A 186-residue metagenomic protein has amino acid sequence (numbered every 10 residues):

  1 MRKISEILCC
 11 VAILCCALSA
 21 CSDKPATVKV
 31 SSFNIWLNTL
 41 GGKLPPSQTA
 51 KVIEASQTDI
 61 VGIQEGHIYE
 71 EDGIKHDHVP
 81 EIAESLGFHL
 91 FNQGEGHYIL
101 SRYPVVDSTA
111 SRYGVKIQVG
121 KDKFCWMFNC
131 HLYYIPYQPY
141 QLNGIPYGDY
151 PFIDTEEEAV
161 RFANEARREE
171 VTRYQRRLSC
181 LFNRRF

Functional and structural regions predicted by a protein language model:
R2-C9, L18-E84: N-terminal, active-site-proximal structural segment of metallo-dependent hydrolase catalytic domains
S22-A50, H97-F186: Active-site regions of metal-assisted phosphoester/phosphodiester hydrolases, unifying DNase/endonuclease modules
Q57, G87, R102-P104: Residue-level detector of structured alpha->beta connecting loops
V61-Q64, N92-E95, L181-R185: Active-site neighborhood of phospho(di)ester-bond hydrolases with catalytic His/Asp-centered motifs
H67, H76-H78, H89, H97 (+1 more regions): Histidine (H) residue identity feature
E84-L90, L178: Structural alpha-beta junctions
L90-F91, S108: Short, exposed beta-strand/loop patches in secreted or surface proteins that constitute
